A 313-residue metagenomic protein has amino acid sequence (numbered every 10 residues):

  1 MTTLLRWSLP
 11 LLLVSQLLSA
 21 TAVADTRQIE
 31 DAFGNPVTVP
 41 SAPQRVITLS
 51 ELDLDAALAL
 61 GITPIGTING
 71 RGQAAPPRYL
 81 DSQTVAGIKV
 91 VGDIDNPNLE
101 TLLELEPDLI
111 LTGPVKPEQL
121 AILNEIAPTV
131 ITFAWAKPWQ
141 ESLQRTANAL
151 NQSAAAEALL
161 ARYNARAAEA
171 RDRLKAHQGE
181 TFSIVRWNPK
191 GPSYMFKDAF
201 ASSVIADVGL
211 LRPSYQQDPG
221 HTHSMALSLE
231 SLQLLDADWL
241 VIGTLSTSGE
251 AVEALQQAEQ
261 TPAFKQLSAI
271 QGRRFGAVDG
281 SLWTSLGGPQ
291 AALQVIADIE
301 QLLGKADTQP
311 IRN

Functional and structural regions predicted by a protein language model:
S8-S19: Bacterial N-terminal signal peptides
A20-T26: Boundary at the C-terminal end of the N-terminal hydrophobic targeting segment
R45-L49, D53-L60, A158-Y215, T222: Basic- and aromatic-lined ligand-binding clefts that recognize polyanionic substrates
E51-T101: A short, structured surface patch at a secondary-structure boundary
L99, E106-T112, P128, L232 (+1 more regions): Proline-aspartate-enriched helix->loop->beta-strand connector
I122-K190, L282-N313: Extracytoplasmic substrate-binding proteins
H177, D238-N313: Structured C-terminal subdomain patch of bacterial secreted/periplasmic proteins
H221-T244, G249: Ligand-binding pocket segment of bilobal, Venus flytrap-like solute-binding proteins
